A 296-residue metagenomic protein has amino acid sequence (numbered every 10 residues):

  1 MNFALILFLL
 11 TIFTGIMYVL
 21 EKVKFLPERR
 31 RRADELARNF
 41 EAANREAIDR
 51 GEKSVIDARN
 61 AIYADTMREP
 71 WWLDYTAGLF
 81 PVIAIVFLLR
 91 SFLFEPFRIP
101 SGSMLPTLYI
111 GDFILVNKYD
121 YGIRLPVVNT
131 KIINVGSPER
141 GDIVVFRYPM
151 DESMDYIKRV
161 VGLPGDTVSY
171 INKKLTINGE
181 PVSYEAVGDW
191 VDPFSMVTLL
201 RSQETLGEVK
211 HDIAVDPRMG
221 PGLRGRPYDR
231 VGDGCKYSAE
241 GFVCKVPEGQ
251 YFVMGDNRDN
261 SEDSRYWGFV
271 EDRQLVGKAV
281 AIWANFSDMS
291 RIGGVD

Functional and structural regions predicted by a protein language model:
N2-E52, I56-W72, F97, P106-D296: Soluble "head" domains of membrane/secretory-pathway proteins
R68-R98: Transmembrane alpha-helices and immediately adjacent membrane-cytoplasm interface residues in multi-pass integral
G102: Short surface loop/edge beta-strand patches of beta-sandwich-type extracellular domains that form ligand-contact sites
